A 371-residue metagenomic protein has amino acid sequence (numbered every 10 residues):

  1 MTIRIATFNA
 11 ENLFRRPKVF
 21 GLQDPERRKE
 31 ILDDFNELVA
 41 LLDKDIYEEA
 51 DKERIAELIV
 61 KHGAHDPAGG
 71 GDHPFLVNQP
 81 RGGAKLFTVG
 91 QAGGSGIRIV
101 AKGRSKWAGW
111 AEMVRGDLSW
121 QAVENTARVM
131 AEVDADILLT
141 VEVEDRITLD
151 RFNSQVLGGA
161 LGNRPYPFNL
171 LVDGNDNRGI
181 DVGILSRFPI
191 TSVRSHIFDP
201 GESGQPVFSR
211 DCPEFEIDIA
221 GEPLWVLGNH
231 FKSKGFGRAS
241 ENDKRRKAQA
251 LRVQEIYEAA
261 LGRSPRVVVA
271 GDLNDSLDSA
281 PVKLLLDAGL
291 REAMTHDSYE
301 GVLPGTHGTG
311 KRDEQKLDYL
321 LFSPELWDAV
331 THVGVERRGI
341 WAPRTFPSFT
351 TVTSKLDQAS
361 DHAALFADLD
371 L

Functional and structural regions predicted by a protein language model:
M1-G159, L171-G174: N-terminal, active-site-proximal structural segment of metallo-dependent hydrolase catalytic domains
M1-R4, P17, H196, P200-G201 (+4 more regions): Metal-dependent phosphoester-hydrolase catalytic domains
E11, E144, H230-K232, L273-S276: Catalytic metal-binding/acid-base residues of hydrolase active sites
R15-P17, I147-D150, R178-G179, G235-R238 (+1 more regions): Extracytoplasmic/secreted cell-surface and envelope-processing proteins
A68-D72, N78-K85, I137-L139, V143-W225: Structured beta-strand-rich core segments of catalytic domains in phosphoester-bond hydrolases
A111-D117, D134-T140, L171, F236-R246 (+2 more regions): Second-shell loop/turn segments in exported
E222, L227-D243: Active-site His/acidic residue clusters
S240-S264: A long, amphipathic alpha-helix that forms part of the scaffold/cap immediately adjacent to metal-dependent active
